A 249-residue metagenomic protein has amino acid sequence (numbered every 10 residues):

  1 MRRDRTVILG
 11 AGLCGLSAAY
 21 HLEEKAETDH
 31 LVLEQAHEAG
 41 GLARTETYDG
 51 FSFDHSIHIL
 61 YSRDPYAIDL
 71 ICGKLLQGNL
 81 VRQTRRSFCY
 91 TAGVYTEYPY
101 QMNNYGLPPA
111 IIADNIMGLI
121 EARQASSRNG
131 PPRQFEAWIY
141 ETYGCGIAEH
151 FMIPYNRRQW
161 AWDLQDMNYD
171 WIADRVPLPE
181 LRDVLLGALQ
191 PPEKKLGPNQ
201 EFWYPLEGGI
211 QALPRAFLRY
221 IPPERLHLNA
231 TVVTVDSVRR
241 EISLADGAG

Functional and structural regions predicted by a protein language model:
D4-V32: N-terminal Rossmann-like FAD-binding beta1-loop-alpha1 element of flavoenzymes
E23-T47: Glycine-rich FAD pyrophosphate-binding loop
D29, S52, N79, E224-L226: Conserved beta-strand segments of alpha/beta enzyme cores
D49-S127: Dinucleotide-binding Rossmann-like beta1-alpha1 core, especially the glycine-rich loop that anchors the ADP
I116-S237: Active-site/ligand-binding neighborhood in enzyme catalytic cores
V235-G249: Conserved beta-strand-loop-beta-strand element in the redox core of flavoprotein oxidoreductases
